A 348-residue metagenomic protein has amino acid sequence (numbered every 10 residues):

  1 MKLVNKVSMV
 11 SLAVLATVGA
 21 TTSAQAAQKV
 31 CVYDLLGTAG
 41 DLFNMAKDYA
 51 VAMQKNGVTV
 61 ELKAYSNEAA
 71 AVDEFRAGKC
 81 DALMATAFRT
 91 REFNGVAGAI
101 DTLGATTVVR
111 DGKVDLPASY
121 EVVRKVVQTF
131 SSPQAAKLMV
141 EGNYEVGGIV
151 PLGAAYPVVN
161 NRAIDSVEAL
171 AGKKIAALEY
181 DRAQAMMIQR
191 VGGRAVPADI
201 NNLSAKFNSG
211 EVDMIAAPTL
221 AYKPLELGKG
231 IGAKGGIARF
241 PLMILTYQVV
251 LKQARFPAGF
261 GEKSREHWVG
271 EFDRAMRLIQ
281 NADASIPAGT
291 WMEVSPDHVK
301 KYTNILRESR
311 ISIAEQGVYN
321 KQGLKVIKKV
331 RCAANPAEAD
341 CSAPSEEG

Functional and structural regions predicted by a protein language model:
M1-S11: Bacterial N-terminal signal peptides that target proteins for export
V10-G19: Bacterial N-terminal signal peptides
A20-A26: Sec/Tat signal peptide C-region and signal peptidase I cleavage site
A27-D48: Extracytoplasmic "Venus flytrap"
E61-D73, E179-R182, R194-S209: Short helix-initiation/N-cap motifs at beta->coil->alpha
Y65-A105, V158-N160, I215-I231: Pocket-flanking alpha-helical
R76, A87-K174, Y180, A185-R190 (+1 more regions): Contiguous mixed-secondary-structure segments that line small-molecule binding/active-site clefts of soluble domains
A221-F240, I244-K252: A beta-strand-loop signature enriched in Asp, Gly, Thr, and Trp that corresponds to the sialidase/neuraminidase Asp-box
